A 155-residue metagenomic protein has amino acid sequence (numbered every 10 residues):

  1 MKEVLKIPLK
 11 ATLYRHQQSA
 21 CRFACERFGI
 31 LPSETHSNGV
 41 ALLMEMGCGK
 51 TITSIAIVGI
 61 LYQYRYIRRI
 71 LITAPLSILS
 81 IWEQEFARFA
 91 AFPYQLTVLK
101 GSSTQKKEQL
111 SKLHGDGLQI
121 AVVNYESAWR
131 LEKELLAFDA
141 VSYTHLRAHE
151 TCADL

Functional and structural regions predicted by a protein language model:
M1-M44, C48-R147: SF2 helicase/translocase NTPase motor core, specifically the RecA-like lobe 1 inter-motif segment between Walker
H145, E150-L155: Single conserved hydrophobic/aromatic residue that forms the stacking wall/gate of nucleotide- or nucleobase-binding
